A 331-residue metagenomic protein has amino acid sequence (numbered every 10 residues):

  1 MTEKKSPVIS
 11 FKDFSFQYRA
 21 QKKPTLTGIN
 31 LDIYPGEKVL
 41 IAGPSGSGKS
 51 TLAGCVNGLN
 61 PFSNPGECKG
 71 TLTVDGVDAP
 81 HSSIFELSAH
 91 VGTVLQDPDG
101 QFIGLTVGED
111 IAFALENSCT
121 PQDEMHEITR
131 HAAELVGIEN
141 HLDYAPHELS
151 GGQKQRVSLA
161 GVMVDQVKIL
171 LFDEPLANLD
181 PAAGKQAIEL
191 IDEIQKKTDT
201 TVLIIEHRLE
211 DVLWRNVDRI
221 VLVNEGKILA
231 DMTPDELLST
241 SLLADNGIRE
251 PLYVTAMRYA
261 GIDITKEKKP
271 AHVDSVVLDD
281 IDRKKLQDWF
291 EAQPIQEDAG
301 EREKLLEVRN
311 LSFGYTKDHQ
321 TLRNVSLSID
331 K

Functional and structural regions predicted by a protein language model:
N57, G92, D99, L105-E116 (+2 more regions): Short helical segment in ABC ATPase nucleotide-binding domains corresponding to the A-loop/adjacent helical element
P65-V77: Conserved ABC transporter NBD signature motif
D78-G92, L237-L238: ABC ATPase NBD coupling module
D123-H141, L306: Conserved ABC ATPase "signature" region
A145-L149, Q153: Conserved ABC ATPase signature
V162-M163: ABC ATPase C-loop
L170-E174: Catalytic Walker B motif of ABC-type/P-loop ATPase nucleotide-binding domains
E225-G226: Conserved ABC ATPase "signature" C-loop
